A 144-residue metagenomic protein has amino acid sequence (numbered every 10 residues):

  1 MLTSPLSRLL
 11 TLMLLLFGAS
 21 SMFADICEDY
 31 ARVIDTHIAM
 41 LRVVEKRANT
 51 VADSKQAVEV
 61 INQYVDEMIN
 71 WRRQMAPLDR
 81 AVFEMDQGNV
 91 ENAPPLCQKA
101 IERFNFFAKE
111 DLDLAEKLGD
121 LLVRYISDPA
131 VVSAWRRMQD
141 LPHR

Functional and structural regions predicted by a protein language model:
M1-L10: Bacterial N-terminal signal peptides that target proteins for export
L9, M22-V43, P77-P94, I101-F104: Contiguous, function-dense segments enriched for cysteine-driven chemistry and partner/ligand-binding capacity
L12-L14: Classic N-terminal secretory signal peptides
G18-A19: N-terminal signal peptide c-region/cleavage motif recognized by signal peptidases
F23-D66, R137-R144: Immediate post-signal-peptide N-terminus of mature secreted/exported proteins
M68-R144: Compact alpha-helical subdomains of small soluble proteins
